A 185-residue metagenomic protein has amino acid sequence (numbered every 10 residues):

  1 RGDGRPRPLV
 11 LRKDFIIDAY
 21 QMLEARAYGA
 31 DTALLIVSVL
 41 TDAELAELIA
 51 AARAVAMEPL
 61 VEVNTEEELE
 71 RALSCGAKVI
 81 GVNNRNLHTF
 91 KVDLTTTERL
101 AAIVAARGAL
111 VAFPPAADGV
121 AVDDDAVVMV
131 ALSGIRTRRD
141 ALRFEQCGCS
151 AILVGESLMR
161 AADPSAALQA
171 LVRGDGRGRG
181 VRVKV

Functional and structural regions predicted by a protein language model:
R1-K13, A51-L60, A105-L132: Short beta-strand/loop segments at the ligand-binding rim of alpha/beta enzyme cores
R1-L60, E68, T97-L100: N-terminal active-site wall of soluble small-molecule enzyme domains
L11, K91-E98, A102, V128-F144 (+1 more regions): Active-site-adjacent loop and "lid" segments of alpha/beta metabolic enzymes
K13-D14, V37-S38, V61-E62, R85 (+4 more regions): Glycine- and other small-residue-rich loops at beta-strand/loop junctions that grip anionic moieties
I17-Y28, N64-G76, A121-A131, I135-V154 (+1 more regions): Catalytic cores of alpha/beta
E24-A43, G81-F90, C149-L168: Glycine-rich phosphate-binding active-site loops on the catalytic face of alpha/beta enzymes
L73-V111, V127: Glycine/Thr-rich beta-alpha phosphate-binding loop at enzyme active sites
R99-I103, A109, E145, L158-V185: C-terminal helical cap(s) of enzyme catalytic domains, especially alpha/beta-barrels
